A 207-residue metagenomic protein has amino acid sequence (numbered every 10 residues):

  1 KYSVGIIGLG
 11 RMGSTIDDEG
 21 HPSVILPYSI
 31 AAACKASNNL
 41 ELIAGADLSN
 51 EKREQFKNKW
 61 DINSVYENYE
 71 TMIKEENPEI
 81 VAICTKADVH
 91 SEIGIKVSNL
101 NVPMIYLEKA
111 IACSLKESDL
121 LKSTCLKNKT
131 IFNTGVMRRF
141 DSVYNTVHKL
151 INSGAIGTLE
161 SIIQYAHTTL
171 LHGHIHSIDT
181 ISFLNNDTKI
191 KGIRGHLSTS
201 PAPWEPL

Functional and structural regions predicted by a protein language model:
K1-W60, S182: N-terminal Rossmann-like dinucleotide-binding module
I6, Y106-L107, F132-T134: Hydrophobic residues in well-ordered beta-strands that form the structural core
E51, W60-C125: Beta-loop-alpha module in the N-terminal Rossmann-like domain of NAD(P)-dependent dehydrogenases, especially those
K109-A110, V136-R138, A166-H167: Short strand-turn motif at the edge of the Rossmann-like AdoMet-binding core
L120-R138, G157-I163: Rossmann-fold dehydrogenase core element
S142-S161: Rossmann-like NAD(P)H-binding beta-loop-alpha module
T158-L207: Rossmann-like dinucleotide-binding domain that binds NAD(P)(H)
